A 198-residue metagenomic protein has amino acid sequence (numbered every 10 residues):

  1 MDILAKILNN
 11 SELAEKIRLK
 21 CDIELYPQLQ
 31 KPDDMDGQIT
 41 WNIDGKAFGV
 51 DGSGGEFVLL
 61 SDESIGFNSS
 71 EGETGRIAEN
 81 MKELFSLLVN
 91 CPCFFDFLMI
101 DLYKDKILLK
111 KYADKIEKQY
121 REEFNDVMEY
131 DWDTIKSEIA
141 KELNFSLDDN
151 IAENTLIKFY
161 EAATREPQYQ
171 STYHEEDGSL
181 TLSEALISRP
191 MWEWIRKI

Functional and structural regions predicted by a protein language model:
M1-G72, M99-Y103, K118-I198: A surface-exposed partner-binding patch
N68-I107: Compact, glycine/acidic-enriched structural inserts
K106-Y120: Hydrophobic alpha-helical interaction segments
